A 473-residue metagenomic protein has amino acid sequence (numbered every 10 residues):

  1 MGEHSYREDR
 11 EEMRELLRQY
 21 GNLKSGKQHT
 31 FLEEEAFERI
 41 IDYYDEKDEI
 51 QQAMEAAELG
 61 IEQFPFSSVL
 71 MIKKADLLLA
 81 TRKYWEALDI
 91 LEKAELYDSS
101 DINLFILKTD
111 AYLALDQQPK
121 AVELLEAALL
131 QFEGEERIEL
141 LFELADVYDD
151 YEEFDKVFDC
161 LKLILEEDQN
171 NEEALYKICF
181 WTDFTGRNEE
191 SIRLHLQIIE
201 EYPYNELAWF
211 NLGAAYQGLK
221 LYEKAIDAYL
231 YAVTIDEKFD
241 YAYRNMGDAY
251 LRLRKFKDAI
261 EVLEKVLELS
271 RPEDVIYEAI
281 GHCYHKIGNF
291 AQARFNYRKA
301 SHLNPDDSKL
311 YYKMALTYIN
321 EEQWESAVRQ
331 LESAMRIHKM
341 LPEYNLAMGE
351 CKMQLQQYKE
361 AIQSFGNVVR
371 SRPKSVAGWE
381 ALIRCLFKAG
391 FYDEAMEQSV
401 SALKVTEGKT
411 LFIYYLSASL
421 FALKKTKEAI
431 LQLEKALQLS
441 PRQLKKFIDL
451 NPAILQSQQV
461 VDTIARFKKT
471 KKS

Functional and structural regions predicted by a protein language model:
E35, V69, N103, R137-E139 (+10 more regions): Start-of-helix register in tetratricopeptide repeats
Q63, L96-D98, Q131-E133, E167 (+8 more regions): Structural marker of alpha-solenoid helical repeat scaffolds
K73, L107, E143, K177 (+9 more regions): Canonical tetratricopeptide repeat
L130, A418-K445, K468-K469: TPR/TPR-like (Sel1-like) alpha-helical repeat modules
